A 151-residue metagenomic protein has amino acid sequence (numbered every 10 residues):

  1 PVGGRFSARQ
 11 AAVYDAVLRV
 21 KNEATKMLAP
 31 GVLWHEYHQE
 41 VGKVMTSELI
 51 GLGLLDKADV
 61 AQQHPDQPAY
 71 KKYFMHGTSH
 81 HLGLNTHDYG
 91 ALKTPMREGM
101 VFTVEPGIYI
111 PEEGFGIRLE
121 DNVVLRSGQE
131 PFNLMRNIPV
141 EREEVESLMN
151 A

Functional and structural regions predicted by a protein language model:
P1-A151: Active-site neighborhoods and metal-handling regions in enzymes and metal-associated proteins
